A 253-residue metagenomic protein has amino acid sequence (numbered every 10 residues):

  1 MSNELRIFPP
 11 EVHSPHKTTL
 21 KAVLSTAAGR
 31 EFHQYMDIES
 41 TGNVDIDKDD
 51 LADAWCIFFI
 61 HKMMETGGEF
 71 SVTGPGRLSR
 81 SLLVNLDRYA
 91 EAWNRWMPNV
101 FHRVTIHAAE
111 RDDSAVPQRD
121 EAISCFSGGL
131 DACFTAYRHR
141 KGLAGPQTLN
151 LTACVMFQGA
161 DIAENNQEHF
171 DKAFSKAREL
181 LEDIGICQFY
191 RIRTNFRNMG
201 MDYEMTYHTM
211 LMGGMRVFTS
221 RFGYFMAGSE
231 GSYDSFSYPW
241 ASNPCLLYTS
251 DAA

Functional and structural regions predicted by a protein language model:
M1-E121, R138-R193: RNA-binding accessory domains that recognize and position tRNA/RNA substrates
L51, W55, D131, Y207-L211: Catalytic-loop motifs flanking and including active-site residues across diverse enzymes
R80-L86, F134-Y137, N165-N166, M201-Y203 (+1 more regions): A short acidic (Asp/Glu
I123-T135, H139: Glycine-rich active-site/cofactor-binding loop and its immediate structural neighborhood
I184, Y190-F225: Loop-centered beta-sheet repeat module
N243-L247: Acidic, Ser/Thr-rich peripheral helices and adjacent loops at domain boundaries
Y248-A253: Conserved small/polar residues in nucleotide/adenosyl-binding loops
